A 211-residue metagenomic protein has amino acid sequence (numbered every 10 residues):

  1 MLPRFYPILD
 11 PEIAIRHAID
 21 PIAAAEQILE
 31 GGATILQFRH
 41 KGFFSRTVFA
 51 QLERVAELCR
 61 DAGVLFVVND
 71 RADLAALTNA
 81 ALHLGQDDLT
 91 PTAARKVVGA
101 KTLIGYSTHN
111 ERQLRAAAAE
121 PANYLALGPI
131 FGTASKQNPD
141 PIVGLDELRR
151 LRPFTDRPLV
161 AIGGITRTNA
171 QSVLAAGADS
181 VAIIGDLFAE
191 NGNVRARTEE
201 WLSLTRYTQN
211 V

Functional and structural regions predicted by a protein language model:
M1-T90, K96-N123, D146, R150 (+4 more regions): Conserved N-terminal beta1-alpha1 strand-loop-helix module at the mouth
F38, A75, F131-Q137: A short acidic, helix-capping loop that chelates divalent metal ions and anchors anionic groups
G128, F154: Mid-sequence acidic-hydrophobic segments that form the walls of catalytic/ligand-binding cavities or oligomerization
P129, G177: Short, small-residue-rich loop/turn micro-motifs
K136-R149: Substrate-recognition "cap/lid" segment bordering the active-site pocket of phosphatases
